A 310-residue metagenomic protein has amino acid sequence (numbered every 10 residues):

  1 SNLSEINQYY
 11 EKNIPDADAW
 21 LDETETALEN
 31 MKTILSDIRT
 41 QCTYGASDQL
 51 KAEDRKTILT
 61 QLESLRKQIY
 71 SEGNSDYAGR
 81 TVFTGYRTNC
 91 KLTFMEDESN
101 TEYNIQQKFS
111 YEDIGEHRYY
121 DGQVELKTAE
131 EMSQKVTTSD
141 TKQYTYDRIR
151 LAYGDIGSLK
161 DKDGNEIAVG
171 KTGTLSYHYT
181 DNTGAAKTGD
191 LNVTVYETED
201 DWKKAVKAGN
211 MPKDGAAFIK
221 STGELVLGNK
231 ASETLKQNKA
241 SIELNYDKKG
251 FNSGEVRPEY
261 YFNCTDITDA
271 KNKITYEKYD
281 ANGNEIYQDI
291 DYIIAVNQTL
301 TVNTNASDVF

Functional and structural regions predicted by a protein language model:
S1, E96-H117, A217-F310: Polar, low-complexity export/assembly segments characteristic of proteins that are secreted or assemble on the cell
S1-D97: Amphipathic alpha-helical polymerization modules
Y44-D54, Q107-D121, G154-G170, Y179 (+1 more regions): Short flexible/disordered coil segments
A52-R55, Q68-F83, Q107-A129, F251-V256: Short secondary-structure capping/junction motifs at helix and strand boundaries
T101-R148, N165: Polar, glycine-rich mid-to-C-terminal structural blocks that act as macromolecule-binding/assembly scaffolds
T141-N252, R257: Extended, beta-strand-rich, solvent-exposed assembly scaffolds of outer structural proteins
